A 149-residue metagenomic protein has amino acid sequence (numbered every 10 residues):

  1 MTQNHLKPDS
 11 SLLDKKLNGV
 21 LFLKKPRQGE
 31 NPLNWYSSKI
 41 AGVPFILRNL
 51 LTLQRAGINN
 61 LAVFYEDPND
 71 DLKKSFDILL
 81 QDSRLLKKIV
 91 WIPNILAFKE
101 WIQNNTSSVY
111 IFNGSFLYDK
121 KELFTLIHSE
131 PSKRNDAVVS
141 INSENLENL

Functional and structural regions predicted by a protein language model:
Q3-F76: N-terminal glycine-rich phosphate-binding loop and ensuing alpha1 helix
K73-N148: Conserved beta-loop-beta/alpha segment of the NTase-like Rossmann-fold superfamily that binds/positions NTPs
